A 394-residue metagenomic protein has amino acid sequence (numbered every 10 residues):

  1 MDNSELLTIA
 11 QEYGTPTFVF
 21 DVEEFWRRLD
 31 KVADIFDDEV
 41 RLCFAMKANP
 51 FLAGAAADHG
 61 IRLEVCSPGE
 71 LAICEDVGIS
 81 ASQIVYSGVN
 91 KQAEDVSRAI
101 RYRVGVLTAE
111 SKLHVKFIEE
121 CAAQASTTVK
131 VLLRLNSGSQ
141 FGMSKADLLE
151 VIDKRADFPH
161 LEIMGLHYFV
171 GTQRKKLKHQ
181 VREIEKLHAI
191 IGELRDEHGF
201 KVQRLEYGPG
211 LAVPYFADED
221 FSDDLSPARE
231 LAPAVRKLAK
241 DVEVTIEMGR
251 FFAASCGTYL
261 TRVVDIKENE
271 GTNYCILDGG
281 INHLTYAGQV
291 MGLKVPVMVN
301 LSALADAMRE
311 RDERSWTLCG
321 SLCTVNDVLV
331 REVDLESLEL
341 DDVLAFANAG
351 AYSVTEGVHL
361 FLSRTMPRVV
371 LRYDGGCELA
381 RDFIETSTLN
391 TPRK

Functional and structural regions predicted by a protein language model:
M1-V129, F158, E162, D196 (+3 more regions): A charged N-terminal "starter" segment
E5, E243-K394: Charged (often Lys/Glu-rich) extended helix/loop segments that serve as interaction or gating elements
F25, K47, S67, A99 (+6 more regions): Conserved, mostly hydrophobic/aromatic
A45, S87, R134, F169 (+4 more regions): Generic beta-strand/beta-sheet core signal
P50-A53, A72, G171-K176, L211-Y215 (+4 more regions): Flexible loop/turn segments at secondary-structure boundaries
E64-V65, T108, L132, H167 (+2 more regions): Conserved beta-strand positions in the central sheet of alpha/beta enzyme cores
V129-N136: ATP-grasp fold ATP-binding core
S137-I266, L362-R364: Active-site loop/helix belt of alpha/beta enzymes
